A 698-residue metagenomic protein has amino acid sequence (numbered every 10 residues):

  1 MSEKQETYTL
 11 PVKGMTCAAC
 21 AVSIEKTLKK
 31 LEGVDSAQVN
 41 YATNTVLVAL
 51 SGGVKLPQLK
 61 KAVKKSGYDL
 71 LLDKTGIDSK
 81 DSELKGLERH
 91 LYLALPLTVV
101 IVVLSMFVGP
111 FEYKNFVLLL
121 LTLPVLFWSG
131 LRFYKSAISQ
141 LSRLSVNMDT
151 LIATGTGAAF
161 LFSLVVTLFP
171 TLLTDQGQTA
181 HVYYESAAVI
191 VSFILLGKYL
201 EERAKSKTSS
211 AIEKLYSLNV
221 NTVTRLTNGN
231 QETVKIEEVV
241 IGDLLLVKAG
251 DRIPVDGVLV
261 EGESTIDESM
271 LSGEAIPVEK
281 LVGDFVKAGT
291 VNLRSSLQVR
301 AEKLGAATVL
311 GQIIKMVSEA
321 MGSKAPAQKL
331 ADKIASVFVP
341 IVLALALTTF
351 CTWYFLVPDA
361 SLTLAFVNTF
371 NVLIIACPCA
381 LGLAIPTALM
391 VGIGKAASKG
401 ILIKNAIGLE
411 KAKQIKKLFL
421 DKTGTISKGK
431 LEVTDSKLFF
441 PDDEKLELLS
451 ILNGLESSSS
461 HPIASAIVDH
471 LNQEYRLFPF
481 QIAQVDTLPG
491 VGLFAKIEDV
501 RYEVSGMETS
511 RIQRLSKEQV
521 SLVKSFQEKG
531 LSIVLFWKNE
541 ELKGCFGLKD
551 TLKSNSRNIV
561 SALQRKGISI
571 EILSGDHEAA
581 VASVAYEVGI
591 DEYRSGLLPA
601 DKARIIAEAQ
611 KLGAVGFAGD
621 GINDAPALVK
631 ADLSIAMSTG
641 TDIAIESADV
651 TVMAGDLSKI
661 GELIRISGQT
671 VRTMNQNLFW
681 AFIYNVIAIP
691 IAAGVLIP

Functional and structural regions predicted by a protein language model:
M1-Y113, M148, K214, G229-Q231 (+3 more regions): Flexible metal-binding regulatory segments at protein termini and peripheral loops
Q5, V22, D499, K538-Q676: Conserved ATP-binding TGD loop and adjacent catalytic N/P-domain core of P-type ATPases
P57, K61-D78, N115-L118, T122-T222 (+9 more regions): Actuator/coupling domain of P-type ATPases
Y92-V100, K329-P358, T369-L389, N675-P698: Bilayer-spanning, highly hydrophobic alpha-helical transmembrane segments
T98, I463, N472-S583, L598: Signature of the cytosolic headpiece of P-type E1-E2 ATPases
T98, V223, V234, V240-V247 (+15 more regions): Conserved cytosolic headpiece of P-type ATPases
V146-I152, A211-T227, A397-F419: Membrane-cytosol interface motif
L271, L330, V367, C377-L455 (+3 more regions): Conserved catalytic phosphorylation-site environment of P-type ATPases
